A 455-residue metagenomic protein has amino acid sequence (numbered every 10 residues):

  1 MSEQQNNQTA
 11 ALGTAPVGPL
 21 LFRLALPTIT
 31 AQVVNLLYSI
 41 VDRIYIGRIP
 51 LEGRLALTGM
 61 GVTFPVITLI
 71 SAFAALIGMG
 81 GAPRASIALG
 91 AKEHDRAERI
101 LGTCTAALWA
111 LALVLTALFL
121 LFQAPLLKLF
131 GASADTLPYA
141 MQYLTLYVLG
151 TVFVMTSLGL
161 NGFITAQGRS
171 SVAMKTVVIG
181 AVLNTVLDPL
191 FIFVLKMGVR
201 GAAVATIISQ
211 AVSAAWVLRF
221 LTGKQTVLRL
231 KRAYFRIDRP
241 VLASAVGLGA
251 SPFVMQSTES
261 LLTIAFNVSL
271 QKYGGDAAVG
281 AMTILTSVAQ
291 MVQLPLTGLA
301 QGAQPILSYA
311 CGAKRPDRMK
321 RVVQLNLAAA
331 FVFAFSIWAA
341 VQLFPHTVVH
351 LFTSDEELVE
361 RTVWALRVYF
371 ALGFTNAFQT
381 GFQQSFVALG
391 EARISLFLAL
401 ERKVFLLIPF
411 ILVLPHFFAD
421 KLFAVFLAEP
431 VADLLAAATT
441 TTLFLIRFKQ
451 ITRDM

Functional and structural regions predicted by a protein language model:
M1-T28, A85-V152, V194-A250, L307-L372 (+1 more regions): Short alpha-helical transmembrane segments in multi-pass integral membrane proteins
G18-L37, V41, V66-F73, A110 (+6 more regions): Residue-level signal for short hydrophobic patches within transmembrane helices of multi-pass membrane transporters
R23-D42, L146, G180, S209-S213 (+3 more regions): Transmembrane helical elements of multi-pass membrane transporters/channels
V33, L37-T58, L127-A134, L190-M197 (+4 more regions): Helix-terminus/linker motif at the lipid-water interface of multi-pass membrane proteins
I40-I44, A117, P125, G159-F163 (+8 more regions): Alpha-helical transmembrane segments of multipass membrane proteins
R54-P65, A140-L144, A203, D276-M291 (+2 more regions): Small-residue hotspots at the loop-to-helix junctions and early N-terminal turns of transmembrane alpha-helices
L57-A117, V154-A173, A281-A339, L343-P345 (+1 more regions): Small-residue-rich hydrophobic transmembrane alpha-helices
Y147-T165, T176-A181, A202-A215, T297-A300 (+3 more regions): Short runs within selected transmembrane alpha-helices of multi-pass transporters and secretion channels
